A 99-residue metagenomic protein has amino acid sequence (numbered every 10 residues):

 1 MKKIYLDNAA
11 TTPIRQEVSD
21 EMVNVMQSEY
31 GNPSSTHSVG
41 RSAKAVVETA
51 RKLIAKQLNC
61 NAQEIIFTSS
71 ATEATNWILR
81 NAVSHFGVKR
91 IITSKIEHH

Functional and structural regions predicted by a protein language model:
M1-H99: Pyridoxal 5′-phosphate
